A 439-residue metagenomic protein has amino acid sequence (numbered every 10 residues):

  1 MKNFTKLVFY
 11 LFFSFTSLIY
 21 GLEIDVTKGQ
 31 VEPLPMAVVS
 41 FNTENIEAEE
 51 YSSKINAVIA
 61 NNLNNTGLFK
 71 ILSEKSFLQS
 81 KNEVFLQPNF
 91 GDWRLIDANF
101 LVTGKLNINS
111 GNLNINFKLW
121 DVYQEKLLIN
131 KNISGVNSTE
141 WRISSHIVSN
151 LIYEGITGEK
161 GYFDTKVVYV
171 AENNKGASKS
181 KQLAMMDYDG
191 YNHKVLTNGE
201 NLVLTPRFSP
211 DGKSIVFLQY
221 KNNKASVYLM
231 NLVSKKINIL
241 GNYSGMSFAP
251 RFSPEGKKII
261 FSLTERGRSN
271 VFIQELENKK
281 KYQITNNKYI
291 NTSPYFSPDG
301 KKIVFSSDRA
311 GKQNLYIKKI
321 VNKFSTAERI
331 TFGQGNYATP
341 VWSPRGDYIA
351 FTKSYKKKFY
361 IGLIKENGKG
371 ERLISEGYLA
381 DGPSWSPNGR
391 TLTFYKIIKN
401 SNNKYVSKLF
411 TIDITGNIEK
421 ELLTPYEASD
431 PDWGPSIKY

Functional and structural regions predicted by a protein language model:
E23, V84-V148: Amphipathic beta-strand/beta-sheet edge segments enriched in Tyr/Trp
V26-F90, V102, L106-I108: Short beta-strand->alpha-helix linker/helix-N-cap micro-motif that forms a surface specificity/interaction loop
Y123, D187-Y191, N231-K235, E275-K279 (+3 more regions): Short loop/turn segments that connect beta-strands within beta-propeller blades
K160, E172-Q182, N198-N201, L218-V227 (+9 more regions): A flexible loop/linker signature enriched in serine peptidases of the S9 family
V167, G212-V216, G256-I260, G300-V304 (+2 more regions): Hydrophobic beta-strand positions that form the internal "hydrophobic ladder" of WD40/Gbeta-like beta-propeller blades
N192-T197, K236-G241, K280-T285, T326-T331 (+2 more regions): A short beta-strand motif characteristic of beta-propeller blades
Y405-Y439: Blade-level signature of beta-propeller repeat domains, shared across WD40, Kelch, NHL, RCC1 and BNR/Asp-box propellers
